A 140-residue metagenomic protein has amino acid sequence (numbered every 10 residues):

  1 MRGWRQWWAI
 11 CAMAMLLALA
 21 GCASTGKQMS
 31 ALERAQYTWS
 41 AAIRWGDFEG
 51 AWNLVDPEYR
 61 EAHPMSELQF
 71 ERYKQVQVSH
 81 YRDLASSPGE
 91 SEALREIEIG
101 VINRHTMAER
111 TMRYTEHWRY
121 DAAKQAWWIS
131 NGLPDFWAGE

Functional and structural regions predicted by a protein language model:
M1-C11: Bacterial N-terminal signal peptides that target proteins for export
Q28-R44: Short, aromatic-enriched amphipathic alpha-helices that serve as compact interaction elements
E33-R34, F48-L94, M107: Short solvent-exposed beta->alpha transition segments
P88-E140: Exposed beta-sheet edge and beta->alpha loop/turn motif
